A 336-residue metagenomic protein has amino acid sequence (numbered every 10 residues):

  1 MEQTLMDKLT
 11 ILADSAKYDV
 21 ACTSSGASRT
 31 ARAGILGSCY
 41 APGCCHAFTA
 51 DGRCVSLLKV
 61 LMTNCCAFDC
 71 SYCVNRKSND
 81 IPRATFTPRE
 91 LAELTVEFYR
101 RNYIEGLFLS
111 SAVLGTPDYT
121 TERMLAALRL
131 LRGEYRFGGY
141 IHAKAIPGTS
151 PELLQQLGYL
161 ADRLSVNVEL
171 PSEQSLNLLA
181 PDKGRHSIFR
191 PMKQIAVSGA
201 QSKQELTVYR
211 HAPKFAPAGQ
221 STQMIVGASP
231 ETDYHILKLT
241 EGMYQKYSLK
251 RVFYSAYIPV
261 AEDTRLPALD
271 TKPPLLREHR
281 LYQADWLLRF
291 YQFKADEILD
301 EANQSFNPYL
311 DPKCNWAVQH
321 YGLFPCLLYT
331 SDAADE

Functional and structural regions predicted by a protein language model:
M1-C65: Flexible, acidic/Gly-rich N-terminal and inter-domain linker regions that tether and position cofactor-handling modules
R29, Y257-E262, E297-D311: A glycine-rich phosphate-binding loop feature that marks nucleotide/adenosyl-phosphate handling sites
L58-L61, R89-R100, T207-V208: Short, charged beta->alpha transition segments
V60-R89: Canonical Radical SAM [4Fe-4S] cluster-binding loop centered on the CxxxCxxC motif and its immediate flanking residues
A92, G115-I298: Conserved AdoMet/S-adenosylmethionine-binding subsite of the radical SAM
F98-S110: Short Fe-S-cluster ligation motifs
A302-L327: Conserved alpha/beta core segments of nucleic-acid transaction machinery
Y329-E336: Conserved small/polar residues in nucleotide/adenosyl-binding loops
